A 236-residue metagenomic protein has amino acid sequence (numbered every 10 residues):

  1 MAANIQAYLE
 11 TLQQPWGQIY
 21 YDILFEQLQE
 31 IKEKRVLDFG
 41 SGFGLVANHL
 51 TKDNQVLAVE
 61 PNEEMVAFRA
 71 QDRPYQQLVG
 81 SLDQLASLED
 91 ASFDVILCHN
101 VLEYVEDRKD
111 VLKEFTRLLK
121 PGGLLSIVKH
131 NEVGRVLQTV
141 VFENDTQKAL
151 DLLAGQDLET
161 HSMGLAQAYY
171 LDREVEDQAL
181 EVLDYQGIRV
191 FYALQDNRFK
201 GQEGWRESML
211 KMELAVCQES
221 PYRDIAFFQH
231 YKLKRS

Functional and structural regions predicted by a protein language model:
M1-K32, L45-H49, M65-F68, D196: Conserved class I S-adenosyl-L-methionine
F43-Q84: Class I SAM-dependent methyltransferase SAM/SAH-binding core
A86-V95: A short acidic, Gly/Pro-enriched loop at the edge of an enzyme's catalytic core that lines a small-molecule cofactor
V95-D107: A short SAM/SAH-binding and catalytic strip from SAM-dependent methyltransferases
K109-L124: A short glycine-rich, Lys/Arg-flanked "PGG" loop and its adjoining helix->strand segment in the class I
S126-L152: Conserved class I S-adenosyl-L-methionine
S162-A179, Y185: Short alpha-helix
D184-S236: A C-terminal cap/extension of S-adenosyl-L-methionine-dependent methyltransferases that defines the acceptor-substrate
